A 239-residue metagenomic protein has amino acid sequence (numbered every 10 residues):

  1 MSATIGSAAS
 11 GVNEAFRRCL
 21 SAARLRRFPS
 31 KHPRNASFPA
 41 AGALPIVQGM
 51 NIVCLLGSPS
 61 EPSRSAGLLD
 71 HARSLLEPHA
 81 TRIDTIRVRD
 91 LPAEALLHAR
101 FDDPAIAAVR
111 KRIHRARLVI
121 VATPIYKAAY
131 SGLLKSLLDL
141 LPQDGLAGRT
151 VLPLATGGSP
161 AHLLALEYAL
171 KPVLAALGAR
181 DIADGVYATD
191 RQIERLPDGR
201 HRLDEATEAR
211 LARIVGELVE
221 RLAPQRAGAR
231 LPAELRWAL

Functional and structural regions predicted by a protein language model:
S2-S10, R17-S30, R34-S37: Low-acidity, Ser/Thr- and Arg-rich intrinsically disordered low-complexity segments
R24, P45-I46: Short, positively charged and aromatic/hydrophobic N-terminal segments
M50-H79: N-terminal beta1-alpha1 ligand-phosphate binding loop
L56, R87, G185-Y187: Residue-level recognition of beta-strand->loop/alpha-helix junctions
G57-P59, V88, T156-G157: Cofactor-binding loop segments of dinucleotide-utilizing enzymes, especially the Rossmann-like FAD- and NAD(P)+-binding
T85-P104, E194-D198: N-terminal beta-loop-helix "entrance" segment that forms/cooperates in small-molecule cofactor or anionic ligand
F101, A105-G178: Helix-loop-strand module that forms the ligand-binding subsite of alpha/beta enzymes
I182-L239: Glycine-rich phosphate/pyrophosphate-binding loop and the adjoining helix
